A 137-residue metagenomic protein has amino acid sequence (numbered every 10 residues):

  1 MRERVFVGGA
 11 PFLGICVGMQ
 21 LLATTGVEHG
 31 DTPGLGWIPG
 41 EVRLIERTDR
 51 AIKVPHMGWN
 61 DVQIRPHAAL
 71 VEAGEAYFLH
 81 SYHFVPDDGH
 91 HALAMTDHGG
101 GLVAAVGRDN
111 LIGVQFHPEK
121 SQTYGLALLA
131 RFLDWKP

Functional and structural regions predicted by a protein language model:
M1-H56: Cysteine-nucleophile active-site neighborhood
V5-V7, G40-P137: Amide-donor transfer/coupling interface in amidating biosynthetic enzymes
